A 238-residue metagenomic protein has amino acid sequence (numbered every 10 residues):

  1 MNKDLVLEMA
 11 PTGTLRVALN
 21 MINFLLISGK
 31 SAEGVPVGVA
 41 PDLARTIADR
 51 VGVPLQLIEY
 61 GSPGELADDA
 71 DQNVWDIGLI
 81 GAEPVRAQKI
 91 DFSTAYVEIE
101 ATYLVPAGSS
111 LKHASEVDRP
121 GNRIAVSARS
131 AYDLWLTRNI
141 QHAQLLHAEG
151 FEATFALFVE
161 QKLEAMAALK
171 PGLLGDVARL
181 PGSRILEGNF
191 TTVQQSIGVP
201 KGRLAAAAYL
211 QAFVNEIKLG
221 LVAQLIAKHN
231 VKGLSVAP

Functional and structural regions predicted by a protein language model:
M1-G81, R86, H147: Extracytoplasmic small-molecule ligand-binding "clamshell" domains of the periplasmic binding protein/Venus flytrap
M1-L7, A131-A148, V214-P238: Ligand-binding clefts/hinges and TM-proximal coupling segments of bilobed small-molecule sensing domains
T14-M21, V37, S115-Y132, Q144-L145: Short loop->beta-strand "edge-of-pocket" segments that line small-molecule binding or catalytic clefts across diverse
M21, V97-G108, K170, L174-N215 (+1 more regions): Periplasmic-binding protein-like
I27-A32, A44-P54, S93, P120 (+2 more regions): Ligand-binding cleft/hinge of the Venus flytrap
G64, D68, G81-K89, V159-T191: A ligand-binding cleft/hinge motif common to bilobed small-molecule-binding domains
V85, G108-S115, L146, G202-A208: Short helix-loop capping/hinge motifs at secondary-structure junctions, enriched in acidic/polar residues
T94-Y96, V105-R123: Flexible hinge/capping segments at coil-to-helix
